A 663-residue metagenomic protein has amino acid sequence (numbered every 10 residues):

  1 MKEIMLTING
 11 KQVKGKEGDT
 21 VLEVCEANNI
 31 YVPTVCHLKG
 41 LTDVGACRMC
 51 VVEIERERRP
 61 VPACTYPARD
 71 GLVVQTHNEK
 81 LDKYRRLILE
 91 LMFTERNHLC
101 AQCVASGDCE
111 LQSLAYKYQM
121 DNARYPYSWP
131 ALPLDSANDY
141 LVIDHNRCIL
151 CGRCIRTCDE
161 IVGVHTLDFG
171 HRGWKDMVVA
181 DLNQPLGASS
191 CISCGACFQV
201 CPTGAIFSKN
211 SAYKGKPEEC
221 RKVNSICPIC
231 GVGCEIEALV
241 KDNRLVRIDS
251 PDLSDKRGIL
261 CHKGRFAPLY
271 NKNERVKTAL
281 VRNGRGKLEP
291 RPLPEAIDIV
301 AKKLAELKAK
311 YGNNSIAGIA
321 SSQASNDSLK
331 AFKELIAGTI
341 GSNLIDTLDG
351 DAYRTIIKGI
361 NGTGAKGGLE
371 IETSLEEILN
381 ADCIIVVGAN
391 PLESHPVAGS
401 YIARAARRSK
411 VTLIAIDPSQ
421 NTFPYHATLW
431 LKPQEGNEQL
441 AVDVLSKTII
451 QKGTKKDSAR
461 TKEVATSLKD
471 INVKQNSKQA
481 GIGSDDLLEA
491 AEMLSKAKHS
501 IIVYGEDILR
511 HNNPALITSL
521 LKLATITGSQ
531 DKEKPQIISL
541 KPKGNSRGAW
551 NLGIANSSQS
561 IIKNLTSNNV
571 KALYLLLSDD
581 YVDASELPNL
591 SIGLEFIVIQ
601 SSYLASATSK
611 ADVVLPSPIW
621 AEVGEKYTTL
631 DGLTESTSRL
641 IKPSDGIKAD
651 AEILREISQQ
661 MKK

Functional and structural regions predicted by a protein language model:
M1-N9: Eukaryote-biased recognition of intrinsically disordered, low-complexity regulatory segments
L6-T7, D70-T76, N183, Y425-P433 (+2 more regions): Short beta-alpha connecting loops at secondary-structure transitions that line or flank enzyme active sites
Q12-D19: Short, contiguous acidic and Ser/Thr-rich linear segments
D19-V24, S325, A649: Short, structural beta-strand-to-alpha-helix junction motif
V21-E55: A basic, amphipathic helix-loop patch mediating RNA/tRNA/ribosome contacts
R48-C194, F198-I226, C234, K241-R244: Fe-S ferredoxin-like electron-transfer domains and their immediately adjacent linker/connector regions across
N97, A212-V623, I657-M661: Catalytic alpha/large subunits of respiratory electron-transfer oxidoreductases, centered on bis-MGD molybdoenzymes
I641-K663: Long, C-terminal catalytic modules of enzymes
